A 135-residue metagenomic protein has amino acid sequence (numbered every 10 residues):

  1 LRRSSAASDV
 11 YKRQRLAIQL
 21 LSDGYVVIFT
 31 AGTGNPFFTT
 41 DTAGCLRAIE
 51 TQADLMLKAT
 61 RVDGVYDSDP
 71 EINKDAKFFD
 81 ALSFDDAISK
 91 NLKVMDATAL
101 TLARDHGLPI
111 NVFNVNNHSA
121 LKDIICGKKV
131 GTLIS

Functional and structural regions predicted by a protein language model:
L1-A7, Y11: Single conserved hydrophobic/aromatic residue that forms the stacking wall/gate of nucleotide- or nucleobase-binding
S5, R47-D75, N111-S119: Acidic, metal-binding active-site segment of PIN/NYN-like and related structure-specific nucleases
D9-R13, N91-V94: A general structural motif
K12, T40-D41, D67-I72, K122-C126: Short acidic, glycine/serine/threonine-rich loops at helix termini
R15-D67: Internal active-site segments that recognize and position negatively charged phosphoryl groups and nucleotide moieties
R15-Q19, I72-F79, K128-G131: Short, hinge-like loop/turn segments at secondary-structure boundaries
L20, G24, T51, A59 (+7 more regions): Change "in soluble alpha/beta enzymes" to "in soluble alpha/beta proteins
F29-N35, A76-I125: Polyanion-binding loop/helix "lid" in catalytic or ligand-binding cores
